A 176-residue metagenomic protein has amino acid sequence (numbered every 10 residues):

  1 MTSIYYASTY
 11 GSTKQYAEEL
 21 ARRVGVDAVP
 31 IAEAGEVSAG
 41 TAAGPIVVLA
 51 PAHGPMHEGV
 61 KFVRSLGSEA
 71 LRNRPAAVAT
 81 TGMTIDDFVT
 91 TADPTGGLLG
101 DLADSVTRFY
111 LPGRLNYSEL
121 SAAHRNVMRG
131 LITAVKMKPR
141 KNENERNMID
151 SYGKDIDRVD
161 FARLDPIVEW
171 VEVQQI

Functional and structural regions predicted by a protein language model:
M1-R72, D165, E169-I176: N-terminal beta1-alpha1-beta2 submodule of the flavodoxin-like/Rossmannoid cofactor-binding fold
G54-I176: FMN-binding flavodoxin-like domain, especially the glycine-rich phosphate-binding loop
